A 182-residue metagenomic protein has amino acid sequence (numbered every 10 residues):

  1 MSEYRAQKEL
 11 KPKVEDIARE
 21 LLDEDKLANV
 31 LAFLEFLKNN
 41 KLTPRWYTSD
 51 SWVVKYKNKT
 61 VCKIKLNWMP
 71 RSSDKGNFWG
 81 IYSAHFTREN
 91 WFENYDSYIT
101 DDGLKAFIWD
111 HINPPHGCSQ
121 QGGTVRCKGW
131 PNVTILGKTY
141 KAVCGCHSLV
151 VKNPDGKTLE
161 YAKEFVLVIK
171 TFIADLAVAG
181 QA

Functional and structural regions predicted by a protein language model:
M1-F36, N40: Terminal, regulation- and interaction-focused segments at domain boundaries
F33, K38-T48, W109: Short secondary-structure junctions
Y47-G180: Short, conserved beta-strand/beta-arch hydrophobic-aromatic motifs that form part of recognition grooves or interface
